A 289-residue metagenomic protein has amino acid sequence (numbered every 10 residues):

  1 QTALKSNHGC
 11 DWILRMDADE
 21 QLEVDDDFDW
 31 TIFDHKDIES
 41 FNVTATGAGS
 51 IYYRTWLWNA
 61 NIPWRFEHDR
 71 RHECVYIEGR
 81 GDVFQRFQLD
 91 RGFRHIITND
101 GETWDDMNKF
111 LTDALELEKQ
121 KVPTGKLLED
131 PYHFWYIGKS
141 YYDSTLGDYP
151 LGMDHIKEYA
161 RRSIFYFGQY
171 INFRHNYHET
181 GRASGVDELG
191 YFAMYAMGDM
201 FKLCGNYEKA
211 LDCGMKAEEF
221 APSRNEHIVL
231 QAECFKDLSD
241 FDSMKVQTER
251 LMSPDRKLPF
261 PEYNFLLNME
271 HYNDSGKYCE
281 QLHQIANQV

Functional and structural regions predicted by a protein language model:
Q1, N7, D11-I13, E20-P150 (+4 more regions): Catalytic-site signature of metal-activated, phosphate-bearing donor transferases, centered on the GT-A/GT-A-like
K119-P131, Q169-G190, R256-Y272: Flexible helix-coil transition and linker loops at the boundaries of alpha-helical arrays
D130, F134-I137, I156, A183-V186 (+3 more regions): Residues that mark the junctions of alpha-helical repeat units in TPR/alpha-solenoid scaffolds
F134, Y141, M194, I228 (+2 more regions): TPR repeat positional signature
K139, D143-L146, D199, E233 (+1 more regions): Residue-level recognition of tetratricopeptide repeat
H155-E158, R162, K209, S243-V246: Alpha-helical positions within canonical tetratricopeptide repeat
F165, Q169-N172, M215-E219, M252-S253: Conserved structural position within tetratricopeptide repeats
